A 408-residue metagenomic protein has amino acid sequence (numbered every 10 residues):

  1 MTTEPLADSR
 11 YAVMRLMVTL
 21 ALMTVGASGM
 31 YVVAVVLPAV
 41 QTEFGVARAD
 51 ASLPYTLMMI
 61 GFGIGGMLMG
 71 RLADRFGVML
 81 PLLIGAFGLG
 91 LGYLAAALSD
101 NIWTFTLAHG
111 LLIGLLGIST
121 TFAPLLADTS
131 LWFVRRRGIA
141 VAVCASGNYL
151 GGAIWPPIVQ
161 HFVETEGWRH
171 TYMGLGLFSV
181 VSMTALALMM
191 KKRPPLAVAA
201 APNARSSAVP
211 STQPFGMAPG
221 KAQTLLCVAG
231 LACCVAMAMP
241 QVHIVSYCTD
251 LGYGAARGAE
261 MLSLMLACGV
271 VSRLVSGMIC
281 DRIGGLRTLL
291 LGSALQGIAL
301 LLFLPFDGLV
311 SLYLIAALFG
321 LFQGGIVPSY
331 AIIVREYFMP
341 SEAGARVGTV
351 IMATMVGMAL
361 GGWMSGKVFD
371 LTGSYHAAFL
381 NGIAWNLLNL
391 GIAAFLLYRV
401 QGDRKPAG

Functional and structural regions predicted by a protein language model:
M14-R48, M69, W155-P156, M239-V245: Extracytoplasmic
T24, T104-S119, L231, S311-G324: Hydrophobic core of transmembrane alpha-helices in multi-pass small-molecule transporters, especially MFS/SLC-type
V33-L37, K221-L274, M278: Extracytoplasmic gate region of multi-pass secondary transporters
V40-Q41, L72-A73, I154-E166, C248-T249 (+2 more regions): Interfacial helix-cap and linker-helix signal at transmembrane-aqueous boundaries of multi-pass secondary transporters
I64-W103, C280: Conserved MFS/SLC helix-loop-helix module at the cytosolic interface between two early adjacent transmembrane helices
H109-S146: Cytoplasmic helix-loop-helix junction between adjacent transmembrane helices in 12-TM secondary transporters
N148-P194: Helix-loop-helix hairpin linking two adjacent transmembrane segments in secondary transporters
R257, S263-G269, V275, C280-I333: C-terminal transmembrane helical hairpin of 12-TM major facilitator-type secondary transporters
